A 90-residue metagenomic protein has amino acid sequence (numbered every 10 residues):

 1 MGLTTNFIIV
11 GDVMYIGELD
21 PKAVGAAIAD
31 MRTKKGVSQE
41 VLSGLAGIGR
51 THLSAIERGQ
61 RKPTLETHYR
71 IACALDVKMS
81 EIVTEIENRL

Functional and structural regions predicted by a protein language model:
M1-G17, C73, E81-L90: Short, charged recognition helix plus adjacent turn of helix-turn-helix-like nucleic-acid-binding domains
G2, A26-L45, R70: Short basic helix-loop element that most often maps to the first helix and adjoining turn of HTH DNA-binding modules
G11-K34: A short, Lys/Arg-rich alpha-helix, primarily the initiator
I28, L42-S43, L53-I56, I82: Conserved hydrophobic/aromatic packing and binding residues within compact polymer-binding modules
D30, K34, A74-V77, N88: Conserved amphipathic alpha-helical interaction elements at protein-protein interfaces in regulatory, energy-coupling
I48-R61: Recognition helix of helix-turn-helix/homeodomain-like DNA-binding domains that insert into the DNA major groove
Q60-C73: Short, basic-rich loop-to-helix N-cap that marks the start of a DNA-contacting helix
